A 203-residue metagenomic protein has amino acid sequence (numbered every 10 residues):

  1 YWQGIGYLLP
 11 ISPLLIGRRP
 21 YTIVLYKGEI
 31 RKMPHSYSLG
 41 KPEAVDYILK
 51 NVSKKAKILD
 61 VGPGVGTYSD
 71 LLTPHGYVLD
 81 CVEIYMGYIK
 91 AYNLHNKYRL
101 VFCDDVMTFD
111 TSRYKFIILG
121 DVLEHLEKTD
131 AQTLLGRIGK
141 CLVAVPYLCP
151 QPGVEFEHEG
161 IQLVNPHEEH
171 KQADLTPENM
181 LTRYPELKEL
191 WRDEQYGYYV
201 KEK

Functional and structural regions predicted by a protein language model:
W2, G17-S112, T129-G136, E159-T182 (+1 more regions): Conserved N-terminal segment of class I S-adenosyl-L-methionine
I5, L9-I11: N-terminal amphipathic/hydrophobic targeting modules at extreme N-termini, encompassing cleavable Sec/SRP-type signal
L79, C141, L187: Hydrophobic anchor at the start of a short beta-strand that flanks the dinucleotide cofactor-binding loop
I118: A conserved beta-strand element that flanks and buttresses the S-adenosyl-L-methionine
D121-H125: Short catalytic micro-motifs in class I SAM-dependent methyltransferases
E127-D130, P146: Active-site segment flanking the S-adenosylmethionine/decSAM binding pocket in AdoMet-dependent transferases
G139-P150: Conserved beta-strand signature within the Rossmann-like core of class I S-adenosyl-L-methionine
P152-E157: Short aromatic-enriched loop/helix-cap "lid" or pocket-rim segments at secondary-structure transitions that line
